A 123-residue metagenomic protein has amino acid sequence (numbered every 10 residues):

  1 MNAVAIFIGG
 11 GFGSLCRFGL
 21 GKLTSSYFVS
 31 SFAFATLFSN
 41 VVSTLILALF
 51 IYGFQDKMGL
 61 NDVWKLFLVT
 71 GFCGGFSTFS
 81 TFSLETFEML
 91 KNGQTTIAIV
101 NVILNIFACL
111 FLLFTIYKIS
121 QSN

Functional and structural regions predicted by a protein language model:
M1-N123: Membrane-interface helix-loop junctions in multi-pass transporters/channels
